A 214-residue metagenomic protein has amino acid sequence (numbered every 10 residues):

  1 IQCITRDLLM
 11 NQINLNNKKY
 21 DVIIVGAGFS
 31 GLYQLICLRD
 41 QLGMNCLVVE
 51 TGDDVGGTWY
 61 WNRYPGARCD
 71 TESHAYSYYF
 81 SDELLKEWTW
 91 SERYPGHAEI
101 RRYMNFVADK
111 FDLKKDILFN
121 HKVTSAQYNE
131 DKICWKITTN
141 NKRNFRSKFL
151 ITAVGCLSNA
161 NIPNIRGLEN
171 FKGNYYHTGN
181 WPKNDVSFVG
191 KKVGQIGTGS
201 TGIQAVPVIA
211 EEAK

Functional and structural regions predicted by a protein language model:
T5-K19, H177-V189: A short, basic/flexible loop-to-alpha-helix module at the beginning of a structural domain
N14-S30, K191-I196: Beta1/beta-strand and adjacent pyrophosphate-binding region of the FAD-binding site in flavoprotein oxidoreductases
Y20-V48, I203-I209: N-terminal Rossmann-like FAD-binding beta1-loop-alpha1 element of flavoenzymes
R39-Y64: Glycine-rich FAD pyrophosphate-binding loop
Y60-Y103, K214: Glycine-rich active-site loop/strand segments that organize a redox cofactor
S91-C156: Feature captures the FAD/FMN-dependent oxidoreductase FAD-binding
L150, V154-N180: Glycine-rich beta-alpha-beta "Rossmann" dinucleotide-binding loop(s) and their flanking helix/strand
Y176, V193-K214: Active-site substrate-recognition segment that forms the wall of the catalytic cavity or substrate channel
